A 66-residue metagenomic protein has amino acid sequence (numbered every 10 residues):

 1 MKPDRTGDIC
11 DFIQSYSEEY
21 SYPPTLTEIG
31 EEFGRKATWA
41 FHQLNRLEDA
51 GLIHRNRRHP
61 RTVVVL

Functional and structural regions predicted by a protein language model:
P3-T6, Y20, T25, N56-L66: Short, cationic-aromatic polyanion-contact patches
F12-Y16: Short amphipathic alpha-helical elements of helix-turn-helix/winged-helix folds
P23-F33: A short alpha-helical element within helix-turn-helix/winged-helix DNA-binding domains across DNA-binding proteins
K36-A37: Short coil turns linking two alpha-helices in DNA-binding domains
L44-N45: Short, hydrophobic-biased segments on the C-terminal half of alpha helices that form "recognition helices"
E48-N56: A short, conserved structural fragment
